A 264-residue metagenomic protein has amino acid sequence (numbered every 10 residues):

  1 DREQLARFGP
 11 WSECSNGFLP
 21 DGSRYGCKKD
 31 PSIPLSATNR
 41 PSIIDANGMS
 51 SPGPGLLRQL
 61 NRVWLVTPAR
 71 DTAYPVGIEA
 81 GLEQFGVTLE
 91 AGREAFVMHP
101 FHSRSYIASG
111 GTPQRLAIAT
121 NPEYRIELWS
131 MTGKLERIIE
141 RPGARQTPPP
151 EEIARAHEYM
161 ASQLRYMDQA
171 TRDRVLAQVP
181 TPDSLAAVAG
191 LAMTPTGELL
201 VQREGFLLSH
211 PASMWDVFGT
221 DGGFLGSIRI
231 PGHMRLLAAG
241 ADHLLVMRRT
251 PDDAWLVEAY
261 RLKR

Functional and structural regions predicted by a protein language model:
D1-R264: Eukaryotic scaffold repeat domains enriched in small/polar residues
